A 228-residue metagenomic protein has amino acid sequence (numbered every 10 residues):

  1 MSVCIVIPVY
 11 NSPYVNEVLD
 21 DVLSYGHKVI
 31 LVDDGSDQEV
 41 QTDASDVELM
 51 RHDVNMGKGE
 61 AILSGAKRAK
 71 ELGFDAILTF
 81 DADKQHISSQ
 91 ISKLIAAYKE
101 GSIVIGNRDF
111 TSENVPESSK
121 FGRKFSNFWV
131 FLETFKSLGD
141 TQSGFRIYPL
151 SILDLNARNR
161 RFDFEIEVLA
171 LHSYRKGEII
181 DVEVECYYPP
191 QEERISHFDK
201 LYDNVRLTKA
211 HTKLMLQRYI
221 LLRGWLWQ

Functional and structural regions predicted by a protein language model:
V3, F135, N159-Q228: Hydrophobic helical membrane-anchoring modules
V6-S24: Short, well-formed alpha-helical segments that are part of the catalytic scaffolds of diverse glycosyltransferases
Y14-E17, D37-S45: Acidic helix N-cap motif at the loop->helix transition within catalytic regions of sugar-transfer enzymes
L19-D20, H27-S36, M50-H52, F80: Short beta-strand/loop segment that forms part of the nucleotide-sugar
D33-Q41, K84-Q85: A conserved acidic beta->alpha catalytic loop
D43-L72: Conserved donor nucleotide-binding strand/loop of the catalytic core
E60-E71, S88-F162, P189-F198, T208: Acceptor/aglycone-binding surface of glycosyltransferases and processive sugar-polymer synthases
F74-Q85: Short beta-strand-to-loop acidic/aromatic patch adjacent to the donor-nucleotide binding site
